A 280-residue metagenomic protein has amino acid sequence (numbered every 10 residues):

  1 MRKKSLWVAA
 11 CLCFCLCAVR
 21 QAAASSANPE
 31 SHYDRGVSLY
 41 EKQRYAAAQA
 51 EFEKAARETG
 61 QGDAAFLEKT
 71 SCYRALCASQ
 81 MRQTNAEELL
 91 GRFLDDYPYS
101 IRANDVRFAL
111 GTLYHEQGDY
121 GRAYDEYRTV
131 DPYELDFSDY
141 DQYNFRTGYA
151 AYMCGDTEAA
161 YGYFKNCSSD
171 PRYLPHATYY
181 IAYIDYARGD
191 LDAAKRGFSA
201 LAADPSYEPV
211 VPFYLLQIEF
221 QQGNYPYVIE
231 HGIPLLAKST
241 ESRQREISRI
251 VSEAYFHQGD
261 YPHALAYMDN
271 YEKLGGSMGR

Functional and structural regions predicted by a protein language model:
R2-W7, V19-R280: Acidic, polar-rich low-complexity tracts and alpha-helical solenoid repeat scaffolds
A9-C17: Bacterial N-terminal signal peptides
